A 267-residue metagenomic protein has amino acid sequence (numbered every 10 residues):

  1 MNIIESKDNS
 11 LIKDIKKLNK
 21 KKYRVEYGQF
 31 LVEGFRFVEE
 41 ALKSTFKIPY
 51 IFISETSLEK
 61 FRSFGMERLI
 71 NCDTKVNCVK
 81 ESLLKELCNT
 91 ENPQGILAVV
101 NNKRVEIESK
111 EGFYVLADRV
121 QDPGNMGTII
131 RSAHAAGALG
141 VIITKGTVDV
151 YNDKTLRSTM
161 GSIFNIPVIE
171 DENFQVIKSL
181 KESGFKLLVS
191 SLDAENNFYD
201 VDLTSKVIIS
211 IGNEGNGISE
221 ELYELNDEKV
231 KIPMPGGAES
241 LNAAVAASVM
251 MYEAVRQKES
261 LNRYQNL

Functional and structural regions predicted by a protein language model:
M1-R62, T147-V148: Boundary-proximal intrinsically disordered activation/regulatory segments immediately upstream of a helical core
I3-S6, N77-K80, P167-F174: Short acidic-hydrophobic, aromatic-tinged amphipathic segments that line or gate anion-handling sites
G34, Q121-I129, L241-A246: Amphipathic alpha-helical repeat scaffolds
K43, I107-A194: RNA substrate-binding interface of SAM-dependent RNA methyltransferases
K60-C72, L222: Short, aromatic/basic amphipathic alpha-helical patches
T74-L97: Glycine/small-residue-rich loop that forms an oxyanion/phosphate-binding "nest" at active or ligand-binding sites
A135-A136, V150, T155-G161, E220-L267: Structured adenosyl-cofactor binding patch, chiefly the S-adenosyl-L-methionine
V189-A238: Active-site/ligand-binding-proximal alpha/beta "capping" segment
